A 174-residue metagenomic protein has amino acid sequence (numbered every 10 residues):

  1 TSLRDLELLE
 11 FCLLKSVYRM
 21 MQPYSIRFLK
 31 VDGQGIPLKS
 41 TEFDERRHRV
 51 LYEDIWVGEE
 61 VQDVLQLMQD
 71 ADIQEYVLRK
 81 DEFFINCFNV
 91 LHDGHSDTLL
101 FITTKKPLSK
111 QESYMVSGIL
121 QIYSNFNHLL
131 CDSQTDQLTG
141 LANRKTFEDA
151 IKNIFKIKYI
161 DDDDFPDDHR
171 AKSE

Functional and structural regions predicted by a protein language model:
T1-L130: Regulatory sensory/coupling modules that transmit signals to nucleotide-handling catalytic cores
C131-N153, I157-D161, D167: Conserved nucleotide-binding and Mg2+-coordinating catalytic segments in signaling enzymes
E174: Active-site-flanking beta-strand signature of metal-NTP-handling nucleotidyl enzymes and homologous cyclase-like
